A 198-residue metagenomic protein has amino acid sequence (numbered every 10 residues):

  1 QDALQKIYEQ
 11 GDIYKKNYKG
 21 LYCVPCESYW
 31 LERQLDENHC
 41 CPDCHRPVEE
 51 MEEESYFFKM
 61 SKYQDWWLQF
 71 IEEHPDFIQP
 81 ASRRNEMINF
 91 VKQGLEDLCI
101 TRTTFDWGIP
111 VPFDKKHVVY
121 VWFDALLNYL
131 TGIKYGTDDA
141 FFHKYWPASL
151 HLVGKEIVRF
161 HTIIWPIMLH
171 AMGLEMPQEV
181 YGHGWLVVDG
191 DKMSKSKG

Functional and structural regions predicted by a protein language model:
Q1, K16-Y29, R84, G182-H183: Short, glycine/charge-rich beta-strand/loop segments that flank catalytic centers and engage negatively charged groups
Q1-I13, M168: N-terminal Rossmann-like or analogous alpha/beta NTP/dinucleotide-binding catalytic cores that position adenine
K6, Y22, Y29, C40 (+1 more regions): The −1 position to Zn-ligating cysteines in a subset of zinc-ribbon hairpins
K16, E32, K195-S196: Short capping micro-motif at the N-terminus of alpha-helices
K19, L35-N38: Short metal-coordination and nucleic-acid-contact micro-motifs, chiefly zinc-binding Cys/His arrays
P25, C44, E50-G198: Structured secondary-structure scaffolds
W30, V48: Cys/His-rich microdomains that often coordinate metals
E37-R46: Cysteine-rich micro-motifs
